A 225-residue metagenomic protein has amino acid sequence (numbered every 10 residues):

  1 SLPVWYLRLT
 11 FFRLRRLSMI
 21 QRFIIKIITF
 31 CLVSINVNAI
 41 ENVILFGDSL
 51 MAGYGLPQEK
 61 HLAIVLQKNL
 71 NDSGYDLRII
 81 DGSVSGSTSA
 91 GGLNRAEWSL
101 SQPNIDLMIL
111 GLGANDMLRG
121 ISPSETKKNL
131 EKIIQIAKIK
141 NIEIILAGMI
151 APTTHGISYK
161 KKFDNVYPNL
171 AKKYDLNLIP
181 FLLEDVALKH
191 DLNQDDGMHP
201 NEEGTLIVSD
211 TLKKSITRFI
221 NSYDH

Functional and structural regions predicted by a protein language model:
R8, Q21-F30: Sec-dependent signal peptide recognition, specifically the positively charged N-region followed immediately by
I24, I28, E41-V43, Y75 (+3 more regions): Catalytic-site microenvironment of enzymes that process N-acetyl-hexosamine-containing cell-wall polysaccharides
S34-N36: N-terminal signal peptide c-region/cleavage motif recognized by signal peptidases
N38-S85, R95-N104: Serine-esterase "nucleophile elbow" of acetyl-processing enzymes
G55, I80-T88, M117-I121, D196-G197: Acidic/histidine-rich helix-loop elements that form or flank divalent-metal/phosphate-binding sites at the catalytic
L93-H225: Alpha-helical cap/lid subdomain in secreted, periplasmic, or secretory-pathway luminal O-acyl-processing enzymes
